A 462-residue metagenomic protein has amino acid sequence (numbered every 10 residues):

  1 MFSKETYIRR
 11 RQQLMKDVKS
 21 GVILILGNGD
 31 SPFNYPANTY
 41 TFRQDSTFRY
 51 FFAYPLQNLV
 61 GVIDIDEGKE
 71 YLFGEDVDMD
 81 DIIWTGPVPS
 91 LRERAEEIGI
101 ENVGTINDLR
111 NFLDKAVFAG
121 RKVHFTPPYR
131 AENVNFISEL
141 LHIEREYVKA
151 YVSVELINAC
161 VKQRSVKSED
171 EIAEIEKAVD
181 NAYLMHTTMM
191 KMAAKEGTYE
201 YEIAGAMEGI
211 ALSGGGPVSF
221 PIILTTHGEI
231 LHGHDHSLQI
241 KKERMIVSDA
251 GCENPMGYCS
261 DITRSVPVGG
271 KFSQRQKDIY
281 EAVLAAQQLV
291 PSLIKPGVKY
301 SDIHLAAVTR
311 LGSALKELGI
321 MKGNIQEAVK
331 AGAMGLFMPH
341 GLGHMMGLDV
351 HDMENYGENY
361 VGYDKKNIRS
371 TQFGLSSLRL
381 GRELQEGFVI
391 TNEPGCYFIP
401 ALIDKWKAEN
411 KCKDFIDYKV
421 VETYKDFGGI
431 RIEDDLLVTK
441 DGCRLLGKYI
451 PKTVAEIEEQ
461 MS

Functional and structural regions predicted by a protein language model:
M1-S462: Active-site neighborhoods and metal-handling regions in enzymes and metal-associated proteins
